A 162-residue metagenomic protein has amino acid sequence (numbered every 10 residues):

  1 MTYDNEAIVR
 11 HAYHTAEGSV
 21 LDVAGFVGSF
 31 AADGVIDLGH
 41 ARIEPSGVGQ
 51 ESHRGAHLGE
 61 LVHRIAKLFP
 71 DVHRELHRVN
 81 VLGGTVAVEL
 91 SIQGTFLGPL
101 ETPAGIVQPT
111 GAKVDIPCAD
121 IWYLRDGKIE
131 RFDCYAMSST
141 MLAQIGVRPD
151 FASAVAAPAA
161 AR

Functional and structural regions predicted by a protein language model:
M1-R162: C-terminal and inter-domain tail/linker signature
